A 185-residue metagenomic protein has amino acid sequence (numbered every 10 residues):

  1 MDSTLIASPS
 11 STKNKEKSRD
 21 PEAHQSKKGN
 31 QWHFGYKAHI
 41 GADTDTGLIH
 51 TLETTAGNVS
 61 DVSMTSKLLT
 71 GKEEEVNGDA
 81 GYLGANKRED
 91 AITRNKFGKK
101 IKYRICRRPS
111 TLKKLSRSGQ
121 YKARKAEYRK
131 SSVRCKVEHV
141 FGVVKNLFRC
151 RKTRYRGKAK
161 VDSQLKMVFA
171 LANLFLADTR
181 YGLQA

Functional and structural regions predicted by a protein language model:
M1-T93, K99, R108, V168-A172: Polybasic low-complexity intrinsically disordered regions
H24-W32, S110-S116, Y181-A185: Short, surface-exposed, charge-dense and proline/glycine-enriched linear segments
A56, R156-D162, R180-A185: Short alpha-helical "patches" and their helix-cap loops
K67, H139, N146, M167 (+1 more regions): Charged/polar, solvent-exposed surface patches and flexible loops
E74-E75, A80-S163: Helix-centered, glycine/charged polyanion-binding patches within enzymatic domains that contact phosphate-containing
K166-F169, N173-A185: C-terminal domain-tail junction helix/linker
